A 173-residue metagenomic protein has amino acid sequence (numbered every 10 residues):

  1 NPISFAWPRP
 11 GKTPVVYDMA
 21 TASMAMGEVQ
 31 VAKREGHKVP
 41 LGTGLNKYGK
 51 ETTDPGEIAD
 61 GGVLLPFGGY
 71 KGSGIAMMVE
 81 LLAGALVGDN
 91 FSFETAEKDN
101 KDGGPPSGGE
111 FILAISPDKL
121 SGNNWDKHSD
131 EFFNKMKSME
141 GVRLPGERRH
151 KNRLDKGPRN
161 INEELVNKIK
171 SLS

Functional and structural regions predicted by a protein language model:
N1-G56: Phosphate/diphosphate-binding glycine-rich loops and adjacent basic-rich segments that engage nucleotide
N1-I3, G27-Q30, V63-L65, F93-N100: Glycine-rich, charged/polar anion/phosphate-binding loops that engage phosphate groups from diverse ligands
N1-I3, T13-V15, L41, V63-L65 (+3 more regions): Structural beta-strand/beta-sheet cores of well-ordered domains, especially the beta-sheet scaffolds that support
R9, Y70-G74, I161: Short, contiguous, pocket-lining structural segments that sit at or immediately flank catalytic/ligand-binding sites
T21-M24, K71, P117-K119: Glycine-rich beta-alpha junction loops
R34-F91, K98: Secondary-shell segments that build the walls of catalytic and ion/ligand-binding clefts
L81, L86, F91-S173: Catalytic-core signal marking the mid-to-C-terminal active-site face
